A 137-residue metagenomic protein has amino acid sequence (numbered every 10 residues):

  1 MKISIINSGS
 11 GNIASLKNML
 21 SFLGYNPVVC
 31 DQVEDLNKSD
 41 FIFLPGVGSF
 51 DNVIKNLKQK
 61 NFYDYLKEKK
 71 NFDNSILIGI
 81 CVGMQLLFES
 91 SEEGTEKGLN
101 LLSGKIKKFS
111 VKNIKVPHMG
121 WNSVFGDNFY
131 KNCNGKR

Functional and structural regions predicted by a protein language model:
M1-S4: Extreme N-terminal starter segment of soluble prokaryotic enzymes
I6-S8: Short hydrophobic segments within beta-strands
G24: Short glycine-rich hinge loops at helix-strand junctions in the catalytic core of two-component histidine kinases
P27-K38: Short acidic low-complexity segments
F41: Short, Asp-centered acidic motifs that coordinate Mg2+ and/or phosphate in catalytic or ligand-binding sites
G48-H118: Cysteine-nucleophile active-site neighborhood
W121-R137: Active-site oxyanion/phosphate-handling segment shared across diverse enzymes
